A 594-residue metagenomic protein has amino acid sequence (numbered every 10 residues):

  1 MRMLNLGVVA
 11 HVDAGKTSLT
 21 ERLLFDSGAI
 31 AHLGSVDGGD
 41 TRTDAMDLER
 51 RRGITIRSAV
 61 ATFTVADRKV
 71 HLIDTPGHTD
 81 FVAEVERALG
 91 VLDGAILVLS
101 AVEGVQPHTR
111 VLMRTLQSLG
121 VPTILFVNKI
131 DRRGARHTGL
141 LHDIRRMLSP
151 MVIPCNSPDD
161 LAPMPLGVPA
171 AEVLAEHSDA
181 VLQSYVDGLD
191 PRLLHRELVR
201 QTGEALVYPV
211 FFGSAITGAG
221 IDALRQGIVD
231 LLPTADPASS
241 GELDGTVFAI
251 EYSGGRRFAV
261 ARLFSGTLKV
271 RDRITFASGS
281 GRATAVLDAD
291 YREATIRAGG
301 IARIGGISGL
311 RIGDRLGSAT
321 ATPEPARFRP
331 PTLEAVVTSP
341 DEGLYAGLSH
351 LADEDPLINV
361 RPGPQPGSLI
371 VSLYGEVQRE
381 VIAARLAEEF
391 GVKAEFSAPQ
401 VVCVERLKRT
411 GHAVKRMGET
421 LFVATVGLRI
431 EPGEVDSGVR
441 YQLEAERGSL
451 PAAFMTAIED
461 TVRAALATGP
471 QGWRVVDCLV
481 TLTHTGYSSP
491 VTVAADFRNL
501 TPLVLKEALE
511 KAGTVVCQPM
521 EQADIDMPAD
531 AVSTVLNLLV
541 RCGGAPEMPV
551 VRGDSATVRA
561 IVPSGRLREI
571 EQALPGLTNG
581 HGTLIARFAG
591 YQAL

Functional and structural regions predicted by a protein language model:
M1-A14, H32-L33, V102-S253, L268 (+1 more regions): P-loop NTPase catalytic nucleotide-binding module
M1-L99, G139, D143-P154, L174-H177: P-loop NTPase switch module centered on the Walker A-proximal segment
A14, I30, H78-T79, V102-V105 (+14 more regions): Conserved nucleotide-binding/hydrolysis micro-motifs of P-loop NTPases
I30-D37, T41-S58, P150-N156, V207-Y208 (+12 more regions): Active-site phosphate-binding and catalytic loops of NTP-dependent enzymes
L231-P233, S239-A335, Y345, S368: Conserved nucleotide-binding/hydrolysis modules and their immediate coupling elements across P-loop/ASCE NTPase motors
G266-R273, A277, A352, V360-G363 (+2 more regions): Long hydrophobic segments that form regular secondary structure
A321-S437, M455, E459-T461, L500-E521 (+4 more regions): Charged, conformationally dynamic linker/hinge segments that couple catalytic or nucleotide-dependent chemistry
P519-L594: Charged, surface-exposed alpha-helical interface/stalk elements
